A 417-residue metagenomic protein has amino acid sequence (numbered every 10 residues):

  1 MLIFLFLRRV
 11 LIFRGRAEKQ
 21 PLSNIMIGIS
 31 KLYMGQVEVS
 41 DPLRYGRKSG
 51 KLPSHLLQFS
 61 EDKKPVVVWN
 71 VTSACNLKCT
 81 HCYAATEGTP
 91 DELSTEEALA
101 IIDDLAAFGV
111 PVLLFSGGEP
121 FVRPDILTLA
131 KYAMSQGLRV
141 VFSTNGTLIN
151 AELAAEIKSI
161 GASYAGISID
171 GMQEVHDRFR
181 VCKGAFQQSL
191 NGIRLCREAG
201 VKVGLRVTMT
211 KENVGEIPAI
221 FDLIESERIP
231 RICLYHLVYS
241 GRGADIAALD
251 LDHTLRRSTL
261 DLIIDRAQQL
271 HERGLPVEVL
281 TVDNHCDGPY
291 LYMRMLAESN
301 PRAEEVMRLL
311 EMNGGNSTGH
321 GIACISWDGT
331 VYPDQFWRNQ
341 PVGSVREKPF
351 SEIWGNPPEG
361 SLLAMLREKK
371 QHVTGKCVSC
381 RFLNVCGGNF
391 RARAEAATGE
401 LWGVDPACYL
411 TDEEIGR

Functional and structural regions predicted by a protein language model:
F4-L7, F13-G15, S23-Y164: Conserved alpha-helical substructure of the radical SAM core
T95-S116, V122-D252, R256-S258: Radical SAM/AdoMet-radical enzyme domain recognition
L105-G117, G403-R417: Short Fe-S-cluster ligation motifs
T254-E305, T330-R381, C386-G387: C-terminal accessory region of radical SAM enzymes
E305-G314: Short, basic/aromatic recognition patches
N316-H320: Short, small/polar residue-rich loop motifs at catalytic or cofactor-binding pockets
I325-S326: Short, acidic, Ser/Thr-enriched surface-loop or helix-capping motifs
Q371-I415: Cysteine-cluster motifs in flexible loop/terminal segments that predominantly coordinate metals
